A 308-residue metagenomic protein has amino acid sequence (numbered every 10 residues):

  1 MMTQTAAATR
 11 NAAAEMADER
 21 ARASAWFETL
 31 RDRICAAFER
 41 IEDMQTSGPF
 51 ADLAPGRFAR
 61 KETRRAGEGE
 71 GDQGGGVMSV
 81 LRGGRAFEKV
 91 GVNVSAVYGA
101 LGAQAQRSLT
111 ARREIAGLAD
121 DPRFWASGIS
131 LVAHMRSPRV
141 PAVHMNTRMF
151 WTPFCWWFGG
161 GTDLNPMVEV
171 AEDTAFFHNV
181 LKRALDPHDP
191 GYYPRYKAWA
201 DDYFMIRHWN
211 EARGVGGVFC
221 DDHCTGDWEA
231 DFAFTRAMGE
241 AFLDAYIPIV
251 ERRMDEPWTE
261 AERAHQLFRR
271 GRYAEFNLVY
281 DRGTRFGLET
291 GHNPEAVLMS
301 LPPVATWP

Functional and structural regions predicted by a protein language model:
M1-A21: Basic/polar N-terminal segments that are highly enriched at the extreme N-terminus, encompassing both cleavable
E15-E114, H223, W228-V279: Gly/Pro-rich turn-and-neighbor structural signature
G76-G160: Internal mixed beta-strand/loop scaffold within catalytic domains of large alpha/beta enzymes
V90-G91, R123-G128, W156-N165, E211-E229 (+1 more regions): Glycine-rich, often proline-containing surface loops adjacent to acidic residues and nearby aromatics that form
Q104-R107, D173, E229-A230, R285-G291: Short conserved micro-motifs at the rims of enzyme active sites and ligand-binding pockets
P153-A198: Compact, glycine/acidic-enriched structural inserts
R183-F234, P248-E251: Long, charged, mostly alpha-helical binding arms that flank functional sites
T284-P308: Long, contiguous binding/interaction regions
